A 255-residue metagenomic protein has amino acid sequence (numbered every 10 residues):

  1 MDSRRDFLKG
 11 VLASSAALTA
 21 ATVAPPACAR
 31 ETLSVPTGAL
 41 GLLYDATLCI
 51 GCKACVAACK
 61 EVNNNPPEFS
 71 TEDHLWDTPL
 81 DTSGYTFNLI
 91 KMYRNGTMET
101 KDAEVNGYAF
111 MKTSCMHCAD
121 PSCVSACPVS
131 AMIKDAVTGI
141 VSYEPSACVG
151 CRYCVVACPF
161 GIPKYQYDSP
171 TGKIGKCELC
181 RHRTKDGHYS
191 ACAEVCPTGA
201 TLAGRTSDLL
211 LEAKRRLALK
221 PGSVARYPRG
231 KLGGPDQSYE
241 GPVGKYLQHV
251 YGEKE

Functional and structural regions predicted by a protein language model:
M1-D2, T22-V56, P66: C-terminal segment of N-terminal export signals and the immediately downstream linker at the start of the mature
M1-S15: N-terminal secretory signal peptides and thylakoid transit peptides that target proteins across membranes
V11, S15-T22, K53-V56, V62-S70 (+2 more regions): A generic secondary-structure signal for well-formed alpha-helical elements
A24-V35, E61-A103, A131-Y153, I162-L179 (+1 more regions): Non-heme iron-sulfur electron-transfer modules
L40, T86-N88, T97, M111-S114: A generic secondary-structure signal marking the coil-to-beta-strand transition
G41-V62, N106-S130, I140-G161, P170-A200 (+1 more regions): Cysteine-centered iron-sulfur cluster-binding motifs in ferredoxin-type domains/subunits of redox enzymes
T198-E255: Long, compositionally biased charged/polar accessory segments in the mid-to-C-terminal portions of proteins
